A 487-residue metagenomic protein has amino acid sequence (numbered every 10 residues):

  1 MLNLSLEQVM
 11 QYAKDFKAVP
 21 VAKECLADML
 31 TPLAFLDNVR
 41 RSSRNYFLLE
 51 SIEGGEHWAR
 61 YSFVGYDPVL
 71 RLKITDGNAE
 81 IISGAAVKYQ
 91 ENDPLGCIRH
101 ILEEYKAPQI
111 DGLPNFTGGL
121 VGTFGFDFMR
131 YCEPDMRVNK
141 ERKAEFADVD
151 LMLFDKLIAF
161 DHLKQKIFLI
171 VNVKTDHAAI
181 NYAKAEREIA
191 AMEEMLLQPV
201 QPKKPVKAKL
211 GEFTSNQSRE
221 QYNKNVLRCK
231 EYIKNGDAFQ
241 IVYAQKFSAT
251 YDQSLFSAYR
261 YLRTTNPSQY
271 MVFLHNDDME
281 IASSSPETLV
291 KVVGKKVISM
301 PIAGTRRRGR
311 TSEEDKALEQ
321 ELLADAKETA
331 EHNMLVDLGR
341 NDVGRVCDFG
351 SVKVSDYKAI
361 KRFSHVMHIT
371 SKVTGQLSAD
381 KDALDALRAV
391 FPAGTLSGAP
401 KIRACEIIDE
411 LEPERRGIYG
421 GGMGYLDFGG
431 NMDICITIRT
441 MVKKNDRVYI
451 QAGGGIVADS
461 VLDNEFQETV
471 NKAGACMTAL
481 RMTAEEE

Functional and structural regions predicted by a protein language model:
M1-E487: Extended alpha-helical targeting/anchoring segments, especially N-terminal organellar/secretory targeting helices
